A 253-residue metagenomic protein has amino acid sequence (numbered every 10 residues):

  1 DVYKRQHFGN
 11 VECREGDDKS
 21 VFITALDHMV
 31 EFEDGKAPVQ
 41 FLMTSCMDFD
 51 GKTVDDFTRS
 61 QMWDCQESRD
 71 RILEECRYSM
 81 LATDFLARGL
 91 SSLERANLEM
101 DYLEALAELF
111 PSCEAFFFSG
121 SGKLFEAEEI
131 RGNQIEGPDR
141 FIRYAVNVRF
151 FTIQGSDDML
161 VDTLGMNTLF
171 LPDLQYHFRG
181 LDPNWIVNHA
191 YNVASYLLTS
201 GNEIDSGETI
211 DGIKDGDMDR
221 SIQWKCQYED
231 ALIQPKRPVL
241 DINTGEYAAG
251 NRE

Functional and structural regions predicted by a protein language model:
V2-Y3: Short, small-residue-biased leader/transition segments that mark boundaries at the very start of proteins
H7, Y102-L109, V193-Y196, S200: Conserved short hydrophobic interaction patches
H7-D70: Short, intrinsically disordered low-complexity segments
D18-D27, E114-S121, T152-Q154: Low-complexity, flexible helical/coil segments
E33-A37, L73-C76, F110, Q234: A short, structural micro-pattern
T44-N147: Internal, hydrophobic cores of structured domains that mediate oligomerization or house catalytic pockets within large
F118-E253: Aromatic/basic-lined ligand-recognition segments that form π-stacking hydrophobic pockets flanked by Lys/Arg to engage
